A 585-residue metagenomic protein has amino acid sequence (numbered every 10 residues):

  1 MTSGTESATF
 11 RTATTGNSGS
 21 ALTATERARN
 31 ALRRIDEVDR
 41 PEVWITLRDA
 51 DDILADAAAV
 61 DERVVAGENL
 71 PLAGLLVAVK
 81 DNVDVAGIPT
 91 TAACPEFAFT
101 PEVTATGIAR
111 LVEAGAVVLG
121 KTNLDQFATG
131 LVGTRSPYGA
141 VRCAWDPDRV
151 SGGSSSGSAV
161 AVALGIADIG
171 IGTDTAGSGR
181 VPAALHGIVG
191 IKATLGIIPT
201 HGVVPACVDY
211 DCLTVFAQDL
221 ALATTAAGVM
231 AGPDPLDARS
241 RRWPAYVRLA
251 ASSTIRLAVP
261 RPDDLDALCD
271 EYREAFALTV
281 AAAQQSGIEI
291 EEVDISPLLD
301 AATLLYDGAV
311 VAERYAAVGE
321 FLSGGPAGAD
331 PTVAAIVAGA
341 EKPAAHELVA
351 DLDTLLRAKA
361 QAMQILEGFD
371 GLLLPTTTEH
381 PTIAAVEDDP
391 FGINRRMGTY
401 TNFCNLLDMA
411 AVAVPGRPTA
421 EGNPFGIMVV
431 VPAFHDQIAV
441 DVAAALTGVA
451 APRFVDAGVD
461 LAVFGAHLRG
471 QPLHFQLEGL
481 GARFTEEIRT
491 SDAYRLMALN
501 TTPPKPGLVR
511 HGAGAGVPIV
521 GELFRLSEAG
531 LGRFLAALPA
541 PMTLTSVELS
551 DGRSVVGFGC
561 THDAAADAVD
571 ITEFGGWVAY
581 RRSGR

Functional and structural regions predicted by a protein language model:
T2-T175, A281-A282, S286-G287, L477-E478: Gly/Ser-rich catalytic/binding loops embedded in alpha/beta enzyme cores
T25-A28, A58, D270-V293, V318-G324 (+1 more regions): Acyltransferase
A31, G74, E113, L164-A167 (+9 more regions): Glycine-rich, small-residue loops and helix-cap segments that act as flexible hinges at active-site edges
L72-C94, A251-R256, A309-K359, M363 (+1 more regions): Short helix-loop capping/hinge segments that flank enzyme active sites or metal/cofactor-binding pockets
P89-T100, C269-D270, T382-P390: Glycine/threonine-rich flexible loop motifs
T104-M230, N405-M428: Short glycine/serine-rich loop segments
K192-E274, L278, P297, D441-F454: A short helix-breaking turn/cap at a secondary-structure junction
R469-R495: Compact nucleic-acid interaction/catalytic patches
